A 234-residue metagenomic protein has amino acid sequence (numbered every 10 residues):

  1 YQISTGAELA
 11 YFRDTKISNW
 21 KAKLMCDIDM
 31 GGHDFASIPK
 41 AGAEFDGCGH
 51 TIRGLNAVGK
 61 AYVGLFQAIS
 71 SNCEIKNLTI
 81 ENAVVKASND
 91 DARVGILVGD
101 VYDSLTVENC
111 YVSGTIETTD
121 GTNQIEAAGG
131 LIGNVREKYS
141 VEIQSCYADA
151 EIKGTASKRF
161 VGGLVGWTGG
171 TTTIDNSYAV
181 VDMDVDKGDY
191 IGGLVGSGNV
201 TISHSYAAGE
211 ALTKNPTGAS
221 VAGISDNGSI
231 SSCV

Functional and structural regions predicted by a protein language model:
Y1-V234: Predominantly extracellular beta-rich ligand-binding scaffolds that present long acidic/polar faces for carbohydrate
